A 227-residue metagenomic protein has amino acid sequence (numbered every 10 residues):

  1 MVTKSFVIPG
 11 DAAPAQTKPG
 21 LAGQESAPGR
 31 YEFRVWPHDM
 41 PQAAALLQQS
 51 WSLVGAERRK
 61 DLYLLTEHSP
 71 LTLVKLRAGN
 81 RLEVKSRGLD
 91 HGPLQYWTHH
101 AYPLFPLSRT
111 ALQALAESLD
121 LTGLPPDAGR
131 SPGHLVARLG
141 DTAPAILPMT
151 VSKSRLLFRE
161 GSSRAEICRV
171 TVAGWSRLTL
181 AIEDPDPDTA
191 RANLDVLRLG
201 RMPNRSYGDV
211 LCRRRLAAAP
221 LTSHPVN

Functional and structural regions predicted by a protein language model:
V2-R159, G200-N227: N-terminal strand-loop-strand beta-hairpin
T142-L199: Conserved binding-pocket/active-site segment within a compact domain
